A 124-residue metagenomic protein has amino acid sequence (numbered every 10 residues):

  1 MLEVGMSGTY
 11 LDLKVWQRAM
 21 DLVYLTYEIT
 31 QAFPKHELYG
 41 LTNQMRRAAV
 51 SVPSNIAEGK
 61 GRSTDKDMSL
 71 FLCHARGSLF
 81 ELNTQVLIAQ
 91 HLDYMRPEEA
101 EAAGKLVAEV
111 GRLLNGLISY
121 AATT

Functional and structural regions predicted by a protein language model:
M1-T124: Amphipathic alpha-helical assembly/interaction segments
